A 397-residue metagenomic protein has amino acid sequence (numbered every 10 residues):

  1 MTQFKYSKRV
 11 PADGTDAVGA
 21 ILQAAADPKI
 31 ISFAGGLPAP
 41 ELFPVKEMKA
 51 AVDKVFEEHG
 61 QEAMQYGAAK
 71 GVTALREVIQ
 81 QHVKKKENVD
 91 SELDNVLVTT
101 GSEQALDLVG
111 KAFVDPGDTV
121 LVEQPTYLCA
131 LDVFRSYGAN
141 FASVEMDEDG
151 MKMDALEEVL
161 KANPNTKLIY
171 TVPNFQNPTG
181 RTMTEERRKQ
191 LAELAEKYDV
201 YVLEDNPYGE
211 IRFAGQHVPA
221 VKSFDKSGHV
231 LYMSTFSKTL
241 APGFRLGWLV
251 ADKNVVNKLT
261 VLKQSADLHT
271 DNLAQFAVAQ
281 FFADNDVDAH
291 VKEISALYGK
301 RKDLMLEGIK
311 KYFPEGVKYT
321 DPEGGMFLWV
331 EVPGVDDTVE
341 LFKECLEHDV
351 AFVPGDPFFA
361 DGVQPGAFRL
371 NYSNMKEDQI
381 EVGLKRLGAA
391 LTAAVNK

Functional and structural regions predicted by a protein language model:
M1-T2, E347, A360-K397: PLP-dependent enzyme catalytic core of the Aspartate aminotransferase-like
V10-G101, L108, A283-D284, A289 (+2 more regions): N-terminal small-domain helix-loop-helix segment of the aminotransferase-like
E62-Y198, G209-D225, Y298, D378 (+1 more regions): Conserved core of the PLP fold type I
D205: Glycine-centered flexible beta-alpha turn that most often forms the glycine-rich phosphate-binding loop
K226-A296: Conserved core segment of the aminotransferase class I/II
V250, W329-E331, N371-S373: Short hydrophobic/aromatic beta-strand micro-patches that form the beta-sheet surface supporting nucleotide- or nucleic
A279, A296-L306, K318-E331: Conserved glycine-rich beta-strand-loop-beta hairpin in the small C-terminal domain of fold type I
E315-H348: Conserved PLP-binding catalytic core of the aspartate aminotransferase-like
